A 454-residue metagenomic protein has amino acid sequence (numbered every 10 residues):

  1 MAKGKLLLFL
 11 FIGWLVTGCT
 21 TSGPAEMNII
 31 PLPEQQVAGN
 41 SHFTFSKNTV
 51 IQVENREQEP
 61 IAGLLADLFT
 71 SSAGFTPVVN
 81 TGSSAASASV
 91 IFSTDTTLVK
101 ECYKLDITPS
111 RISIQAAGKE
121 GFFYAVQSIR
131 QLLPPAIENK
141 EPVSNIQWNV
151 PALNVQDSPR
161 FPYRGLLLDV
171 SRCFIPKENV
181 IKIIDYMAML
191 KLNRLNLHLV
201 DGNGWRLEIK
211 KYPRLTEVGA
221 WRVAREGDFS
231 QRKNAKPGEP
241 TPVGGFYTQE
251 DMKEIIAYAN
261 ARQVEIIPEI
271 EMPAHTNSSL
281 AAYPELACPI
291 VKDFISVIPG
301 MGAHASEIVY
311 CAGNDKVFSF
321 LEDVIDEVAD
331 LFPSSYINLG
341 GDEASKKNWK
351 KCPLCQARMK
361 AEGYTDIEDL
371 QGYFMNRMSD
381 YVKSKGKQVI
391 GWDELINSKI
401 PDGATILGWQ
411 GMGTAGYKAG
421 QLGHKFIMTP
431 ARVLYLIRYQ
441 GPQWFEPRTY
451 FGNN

Functional and structural regions predicted by a protein language model:
M1-N28: Bacterial Sec-dependent N-terminal signal peptides
C19-F161: Contiguous, structured surface segment used for ligand recognition
L98-Y336, R377, Y381: Feature activates predominantly on carbohydrate-active enzymes
R164-L167, N196, P268, Y336-N338 (+3 more regions): Structural recognition of the beta-strand scaffold that forms the well-ordered cores of secreted hydrolase catalytic
S171, V200-G204, E271-H275, D342-A344 (+3 more regions): Active-site beta-loop-alpha junctions enriched in small/polar residues
S279-E285, P289, I298-M301, A305-A404 (+1 more regions): Active-site neighborhood of glycoside hydrolase catalytic domains
D402-I406, T414-N454: Polar, glycine-rich mid-to-C-terminal structural blocks that act as macromolecule-binding/assembly scaffolds
